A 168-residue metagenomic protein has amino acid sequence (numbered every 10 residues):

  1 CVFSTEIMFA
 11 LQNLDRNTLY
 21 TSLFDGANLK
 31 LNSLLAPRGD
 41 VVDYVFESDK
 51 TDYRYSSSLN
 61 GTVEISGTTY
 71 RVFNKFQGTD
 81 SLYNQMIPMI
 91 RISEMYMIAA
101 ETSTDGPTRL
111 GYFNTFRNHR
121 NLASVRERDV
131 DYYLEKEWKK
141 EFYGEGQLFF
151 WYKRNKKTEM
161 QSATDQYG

Functional and structural regions predicted by a protein language model:
C1-G26, S33, E47-G168: Acidic/polar-rich alpha-helix caps and helix-coil junctions
P37, V41-S48: Acidic, proline/glycine-rich low-complexity IDRs
